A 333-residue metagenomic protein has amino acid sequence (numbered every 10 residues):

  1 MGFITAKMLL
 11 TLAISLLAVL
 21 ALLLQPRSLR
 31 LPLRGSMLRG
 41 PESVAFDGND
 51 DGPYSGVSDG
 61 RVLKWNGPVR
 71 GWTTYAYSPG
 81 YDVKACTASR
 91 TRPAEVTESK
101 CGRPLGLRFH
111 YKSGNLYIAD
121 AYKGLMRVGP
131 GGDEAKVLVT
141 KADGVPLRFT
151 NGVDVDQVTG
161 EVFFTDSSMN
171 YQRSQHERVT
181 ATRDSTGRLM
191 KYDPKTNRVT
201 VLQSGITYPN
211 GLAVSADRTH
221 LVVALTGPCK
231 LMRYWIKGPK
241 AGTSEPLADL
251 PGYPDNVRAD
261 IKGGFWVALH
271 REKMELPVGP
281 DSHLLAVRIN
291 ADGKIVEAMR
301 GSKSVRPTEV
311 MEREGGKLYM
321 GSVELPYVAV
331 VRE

Functional and structural regions predicted by a protein language model:
G2-E333: Sequence-structural signature of mature extracellular/luminal beta-sheet repeat domains, prominently beta-propellers
